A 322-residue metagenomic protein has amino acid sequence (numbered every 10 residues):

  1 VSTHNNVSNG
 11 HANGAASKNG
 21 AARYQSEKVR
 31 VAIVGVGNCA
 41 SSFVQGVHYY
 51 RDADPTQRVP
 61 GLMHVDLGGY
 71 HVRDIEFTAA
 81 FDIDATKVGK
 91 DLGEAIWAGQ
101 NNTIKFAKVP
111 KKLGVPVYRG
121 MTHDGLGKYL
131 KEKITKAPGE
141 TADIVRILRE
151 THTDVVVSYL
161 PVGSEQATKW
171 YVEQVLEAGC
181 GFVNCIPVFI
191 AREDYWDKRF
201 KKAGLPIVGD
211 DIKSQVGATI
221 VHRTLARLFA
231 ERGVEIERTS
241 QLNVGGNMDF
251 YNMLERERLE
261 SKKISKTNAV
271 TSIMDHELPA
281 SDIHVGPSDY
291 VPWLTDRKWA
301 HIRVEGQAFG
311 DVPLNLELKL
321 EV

Functional and structural regions predicted by a protein language model:
S2-Y171, E177, R256-S265: N-terminal glycine-/serine-/threonine-rich beta1-alpha1-beta2 phosphate-ribose binding loop of Rossmann-like
V34, K87, A98, G217-H222 (+1 more regions): Active-site-lining helix/loop region of Rossmann-like oxidoreductase modules
G35-S41, L160-Q166, I186-E193, K213-T219 (+1 more regions): Gly/Ser/Thr-rich loops at beta-strand to alpha-helix junctions that form or flank small-molecule/cofactor-binding
D154, G181, E235: Short acidic/polar active-site loop segments enriched in Thr and Asp
V156, F182, L314: Receiver (REC) domain switch-region micro-motif
V157-S158, N184-C185, I207-D210, R238-Q241: General beta-strand structural signal in soluble alpha/beta enzymes
V162-E177, C185-P206: Rossmann-fold NAD(P)-binding glycine/threonine-rich loop
R199-I212, G233, E237: Rossmann-fold dehydrogenase core element
